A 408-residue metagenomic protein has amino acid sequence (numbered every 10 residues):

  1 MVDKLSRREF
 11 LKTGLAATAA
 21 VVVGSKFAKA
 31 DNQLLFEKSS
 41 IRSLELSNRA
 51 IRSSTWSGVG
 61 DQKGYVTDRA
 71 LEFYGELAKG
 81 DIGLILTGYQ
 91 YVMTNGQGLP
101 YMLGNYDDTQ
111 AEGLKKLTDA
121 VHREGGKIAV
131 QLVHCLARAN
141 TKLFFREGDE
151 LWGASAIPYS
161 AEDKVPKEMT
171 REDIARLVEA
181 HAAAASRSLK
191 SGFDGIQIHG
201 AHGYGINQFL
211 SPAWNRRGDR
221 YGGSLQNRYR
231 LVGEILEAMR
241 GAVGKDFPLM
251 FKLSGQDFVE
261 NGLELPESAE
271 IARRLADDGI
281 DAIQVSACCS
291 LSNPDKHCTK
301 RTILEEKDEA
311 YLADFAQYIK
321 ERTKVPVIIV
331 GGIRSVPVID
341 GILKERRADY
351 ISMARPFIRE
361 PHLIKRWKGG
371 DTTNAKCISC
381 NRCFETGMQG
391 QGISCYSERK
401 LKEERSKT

Functional and structural regions predicted by a protein language model:
M1-S6: N-terminal secretory signal peptides
K12-V21, K29-T408: Flavin-dependent oxidoreductase catalytic cores
